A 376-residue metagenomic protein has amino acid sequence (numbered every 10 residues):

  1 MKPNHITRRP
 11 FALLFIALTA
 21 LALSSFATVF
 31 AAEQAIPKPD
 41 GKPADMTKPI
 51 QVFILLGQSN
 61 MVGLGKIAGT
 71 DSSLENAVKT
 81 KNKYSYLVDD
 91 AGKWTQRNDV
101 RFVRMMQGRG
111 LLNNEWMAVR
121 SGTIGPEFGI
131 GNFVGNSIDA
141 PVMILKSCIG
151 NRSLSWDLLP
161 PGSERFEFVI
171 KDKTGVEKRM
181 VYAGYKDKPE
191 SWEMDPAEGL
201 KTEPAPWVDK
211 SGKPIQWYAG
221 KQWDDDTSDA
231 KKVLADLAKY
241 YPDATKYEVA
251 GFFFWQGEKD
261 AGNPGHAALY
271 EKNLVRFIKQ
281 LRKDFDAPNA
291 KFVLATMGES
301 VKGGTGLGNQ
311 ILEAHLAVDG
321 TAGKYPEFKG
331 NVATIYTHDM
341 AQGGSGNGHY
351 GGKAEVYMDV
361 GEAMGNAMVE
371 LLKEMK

Functional and structural regions predicted by a protein language model:
K2-I16: Bacterial N-terminal signal peptides that target proteins for export
H5, R9, L23-S24, N136 (+1 more regions): A generic structural signal for short, solvent-exposed coil/turn residues that cap or connect secondary-structure
A12-T28: Bacterial N-terminal signal peptides
A32-K376: Cell-envelope and extracellular/periplasmic
